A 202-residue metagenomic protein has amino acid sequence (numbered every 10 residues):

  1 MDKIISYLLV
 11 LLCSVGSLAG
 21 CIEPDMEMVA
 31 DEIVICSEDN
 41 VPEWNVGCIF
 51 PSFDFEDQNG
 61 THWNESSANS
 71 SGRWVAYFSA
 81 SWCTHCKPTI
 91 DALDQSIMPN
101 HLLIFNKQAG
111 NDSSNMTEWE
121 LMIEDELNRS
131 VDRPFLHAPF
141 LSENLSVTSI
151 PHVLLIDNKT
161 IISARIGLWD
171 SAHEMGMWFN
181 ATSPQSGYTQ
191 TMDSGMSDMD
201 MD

Functional and structural regions predicted by a protein language model:
M1-I35, M196-D202: Secretory targeting signatures
E27-S66: N-terminal "domain-start" segment that seeds a small globular fold
G60, C83, K159-T160: PAS/PAS-like sensory domain loop/N-cap motif
W63-K87, L102-F105: Short active-site neighborhood of thiol/selenol oxidoreductases, capturing the structured segment around
S70-V75, M98-L102, R129-R133, I150-P151 (+1 more regions): Loop/turn elements at helix/coil->beta-strand transitions in domains of secreted/extracellular proteins
G72, K87-L127, H137-N144, D193: Structural microenvironment flanking redox-active thiols in thiol-disulfide oxidoreductases
R129, L136-A181: Thiol/disulfide oxidoreductase modules built on the thioredoxin-like
S183-D202: Short, low-complexity, Pro/Ser/Thr/Gly-rich segments in the mature regions of secreted, periplasmic
